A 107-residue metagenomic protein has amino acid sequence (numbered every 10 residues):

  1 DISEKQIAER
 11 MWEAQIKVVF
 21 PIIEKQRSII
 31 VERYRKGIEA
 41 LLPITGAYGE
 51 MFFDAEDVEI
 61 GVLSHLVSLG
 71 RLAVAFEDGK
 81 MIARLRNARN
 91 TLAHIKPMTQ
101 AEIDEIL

Functional and structural regions predicted by a protein language model:
D1-L107: Amphipathic alpha-helical interface elements
